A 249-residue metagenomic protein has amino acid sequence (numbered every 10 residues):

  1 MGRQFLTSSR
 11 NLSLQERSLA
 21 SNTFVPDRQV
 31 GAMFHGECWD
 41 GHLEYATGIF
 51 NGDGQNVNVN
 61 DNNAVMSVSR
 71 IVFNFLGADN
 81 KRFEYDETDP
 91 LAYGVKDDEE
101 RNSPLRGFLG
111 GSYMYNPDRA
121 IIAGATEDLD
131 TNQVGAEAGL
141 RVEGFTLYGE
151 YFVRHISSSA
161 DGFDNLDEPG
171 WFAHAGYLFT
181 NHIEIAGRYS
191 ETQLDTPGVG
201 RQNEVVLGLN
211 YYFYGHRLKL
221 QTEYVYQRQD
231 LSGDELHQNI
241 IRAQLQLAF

Functional and structural regions predicted by a protein language model:
M1-G2, R17, F50-N56, M114-A123 (+3 more regions): Sequence/structural signature of outer-membrane beta-barrel proteins
M1-V72, G77-R101, F108, N239 (+1 more regions): Surface-exposed coil loops of outer-membrane beta-barrel proteins
N22-P26, V59-A64, A125-N132, D161-P169 (+2 more regions): Replace "Gram-negative outer membrane beta-barrel proteins" with "bacterial and organellar outer membrane beta-barrel
A32-G36, S69-F73, A136-L140, A173-Y177 (+2 more regions): Residues on the lipid-exposed face of transmembrane beta-strands in outer-membrane beta-barrel proteins
C38-H42, F75-G77, S103, R141-G144 (+4 more regions): Outer-membrane beta-barrel strand-turn architecture
V72-D195: Detector for outer-membrane/organellar transmembrane beta-barrel domains, recognizing the amphipathic beta-strand
G176-V225: Outer membrane beta-barrel transmembrane domains
F213-A243, A248: Predominantly the C-terminal beta-signal and adjacent terminal strand-loop region of outer-membrane beta-barrel
